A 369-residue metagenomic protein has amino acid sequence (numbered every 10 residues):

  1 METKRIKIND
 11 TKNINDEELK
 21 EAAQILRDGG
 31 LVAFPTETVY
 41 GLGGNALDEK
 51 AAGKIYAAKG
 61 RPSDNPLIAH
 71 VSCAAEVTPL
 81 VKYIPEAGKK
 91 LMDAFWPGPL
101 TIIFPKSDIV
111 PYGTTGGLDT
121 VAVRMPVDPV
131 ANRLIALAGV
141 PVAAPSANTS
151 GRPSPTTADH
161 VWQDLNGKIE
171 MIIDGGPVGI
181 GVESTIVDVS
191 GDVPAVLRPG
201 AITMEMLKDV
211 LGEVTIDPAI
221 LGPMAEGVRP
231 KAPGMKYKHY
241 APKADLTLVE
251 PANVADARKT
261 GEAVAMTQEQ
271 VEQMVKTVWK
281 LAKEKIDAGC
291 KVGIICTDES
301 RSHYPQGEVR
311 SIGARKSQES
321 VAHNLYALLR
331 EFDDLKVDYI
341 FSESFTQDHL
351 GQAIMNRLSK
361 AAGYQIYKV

Functional and structural regions predicted by a protein language model:
M1-V369: Active-site-adjacent structural elements in enzyme catalytic cores
